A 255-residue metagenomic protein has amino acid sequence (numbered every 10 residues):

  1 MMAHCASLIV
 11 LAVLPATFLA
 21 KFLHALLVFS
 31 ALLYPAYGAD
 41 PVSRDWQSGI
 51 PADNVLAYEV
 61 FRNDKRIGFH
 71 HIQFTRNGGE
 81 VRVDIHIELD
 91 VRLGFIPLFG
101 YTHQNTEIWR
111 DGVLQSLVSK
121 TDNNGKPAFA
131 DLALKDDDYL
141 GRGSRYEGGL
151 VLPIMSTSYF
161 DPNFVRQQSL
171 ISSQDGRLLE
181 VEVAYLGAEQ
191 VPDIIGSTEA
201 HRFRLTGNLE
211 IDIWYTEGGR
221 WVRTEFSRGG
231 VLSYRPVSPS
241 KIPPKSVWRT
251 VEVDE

Functional and structural regions predicted by a protein language model:
M1-L19: N-terminal secretory signal peptides that target proteins for export/translocation
M2, F22, L32-P35, N63 (+1 more regions): Intrinsically disordered, low-complexity regions enriched for glutamine and histidine
S7-L8, A20, V28, Y146 (+1 more regions): Residue-level detector of alpha-helical transmembrane segments in integral membrane proteins
I9, L32, Q174-D175: Serine/proline-rich low-complexity intrinsically disordered segments, especially terminal tails, linkers
V13, T17-Y34: Bacterial N-terminal signal peptides
A39-D136, G143, L150-E255: Acidic, serine/threonine-rich low-complexity disordered tracts
